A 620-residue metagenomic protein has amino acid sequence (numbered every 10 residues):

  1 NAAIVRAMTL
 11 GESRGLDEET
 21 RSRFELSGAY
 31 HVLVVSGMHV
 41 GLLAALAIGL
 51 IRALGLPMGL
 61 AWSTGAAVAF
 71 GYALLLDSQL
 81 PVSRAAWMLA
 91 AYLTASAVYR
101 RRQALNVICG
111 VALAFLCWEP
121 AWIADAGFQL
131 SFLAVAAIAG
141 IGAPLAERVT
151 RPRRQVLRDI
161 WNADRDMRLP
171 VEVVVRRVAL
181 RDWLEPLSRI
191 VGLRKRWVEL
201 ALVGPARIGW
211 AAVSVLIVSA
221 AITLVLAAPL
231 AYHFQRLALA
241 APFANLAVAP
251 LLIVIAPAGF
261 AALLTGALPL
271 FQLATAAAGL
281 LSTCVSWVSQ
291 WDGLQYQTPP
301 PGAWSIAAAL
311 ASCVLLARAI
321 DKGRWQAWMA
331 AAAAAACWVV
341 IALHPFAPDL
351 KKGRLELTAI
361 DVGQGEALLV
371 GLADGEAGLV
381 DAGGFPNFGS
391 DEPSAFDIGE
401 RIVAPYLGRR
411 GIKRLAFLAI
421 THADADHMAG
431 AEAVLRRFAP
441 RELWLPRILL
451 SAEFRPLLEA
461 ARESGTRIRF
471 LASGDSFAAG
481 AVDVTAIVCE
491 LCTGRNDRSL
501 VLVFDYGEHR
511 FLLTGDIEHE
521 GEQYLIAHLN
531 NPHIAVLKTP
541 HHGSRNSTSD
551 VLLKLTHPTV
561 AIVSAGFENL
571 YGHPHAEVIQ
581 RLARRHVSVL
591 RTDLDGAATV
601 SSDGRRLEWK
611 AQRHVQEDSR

Functional and structural regions predicted by a protein language model:
N1-A86, L93, L200-V203, T358 (+6 more regions): Aromatic-rich juxtamembrane segments at the membrane interface
N1-I4, E12, T20, G28-A29 (+12 more regions): Hydrophobic alpha-helical segments of integral membrane proteins, encompassing both true transmembrane helices
G37-L56, W87-A95, V135-A146, A258-A262 (+6 more regions): Membrane-interfacial alpha-helical segments at the cytosolic side of multi-pass membrane proteins
L42, L60-A67, V82, A86 (+7 more regions): Hydrophobic alpha-helical transmembrane segments
G49-L50, A67-L74, A90-A97, L113-A121 (+3 more regions): Alpha-helical transmembrane segments of multipass membrane proteins
I51-A61, A95-V107, P144-L145, I320-Q326: Membrane-helix interface "capping/anchor" motifs
A73-S83, A97-R102, W118-F128, A228-L239: Membrane-interface helix caps and helix-loop-helix hairpins in membrane proteins
W122, R154-V203, R207, L263-R620: Non-globular, low-confidence helical/coil segments that flank catalytic cores
